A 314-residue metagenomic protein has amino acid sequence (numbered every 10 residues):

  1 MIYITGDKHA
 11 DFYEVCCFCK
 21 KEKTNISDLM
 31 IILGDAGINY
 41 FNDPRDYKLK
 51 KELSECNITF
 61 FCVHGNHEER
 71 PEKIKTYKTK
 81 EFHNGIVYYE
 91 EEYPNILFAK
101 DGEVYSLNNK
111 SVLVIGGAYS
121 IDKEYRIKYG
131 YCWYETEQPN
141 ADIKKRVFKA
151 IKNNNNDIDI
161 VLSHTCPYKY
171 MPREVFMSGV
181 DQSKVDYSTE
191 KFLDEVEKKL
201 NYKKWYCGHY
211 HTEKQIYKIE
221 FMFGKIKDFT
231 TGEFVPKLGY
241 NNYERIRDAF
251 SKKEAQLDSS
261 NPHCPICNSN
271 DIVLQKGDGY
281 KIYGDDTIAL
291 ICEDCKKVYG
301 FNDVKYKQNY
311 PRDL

Functional and structural regions predicted by a protein language model:
I4-G6, M30-D35, F60-H67, F98-K100 (+4 more regions): Active-site neighborhood of phospho(di)ester-bond hydrolases with catalytic His/Asp-centered motifs
T5, A10-L107, F176, Q182: Core catalytic region of metal-dependent phosphoesterases/phosphodiesterases, especially metallo-beta-lactamase-like
T59-V63, E81-H83, K169-N242: Conserved beta-sheet core of the metallophosphoesterase superfamily
N108-Y187: Active-site-proximal loop/helix segment associated with metal-binding centers of metalloenzymes
I266-C267, D294: Short, cysteine/histidine-rich loop/knuckle motifs that typically chelate Zn2+
S269-V273, G300: Short functional micro-motifs and their immediate structural scaffolds
D278-A289: Short linker/helix segments within small regulatory modules
I291-P311: Short metal-binding segments enriched for Cys and/or His
